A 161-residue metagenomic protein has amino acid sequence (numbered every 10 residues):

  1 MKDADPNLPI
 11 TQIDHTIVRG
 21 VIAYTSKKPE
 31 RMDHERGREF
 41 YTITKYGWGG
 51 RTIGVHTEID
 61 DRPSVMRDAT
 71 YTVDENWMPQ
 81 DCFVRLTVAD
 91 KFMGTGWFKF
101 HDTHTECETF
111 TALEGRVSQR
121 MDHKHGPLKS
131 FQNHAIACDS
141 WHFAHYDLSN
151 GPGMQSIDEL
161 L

Functional and structural regions predicted by a protein language model:
K2-R36, H101-L161: Solvent-exposed helix/loop surface patches that form functional interfaces
Q12-D68: N-terminal ordered "arm"
I59-R120: Hydrophobic/aromatic-rich structural module bridging two neighboring secondary-structure elements via a short loop
